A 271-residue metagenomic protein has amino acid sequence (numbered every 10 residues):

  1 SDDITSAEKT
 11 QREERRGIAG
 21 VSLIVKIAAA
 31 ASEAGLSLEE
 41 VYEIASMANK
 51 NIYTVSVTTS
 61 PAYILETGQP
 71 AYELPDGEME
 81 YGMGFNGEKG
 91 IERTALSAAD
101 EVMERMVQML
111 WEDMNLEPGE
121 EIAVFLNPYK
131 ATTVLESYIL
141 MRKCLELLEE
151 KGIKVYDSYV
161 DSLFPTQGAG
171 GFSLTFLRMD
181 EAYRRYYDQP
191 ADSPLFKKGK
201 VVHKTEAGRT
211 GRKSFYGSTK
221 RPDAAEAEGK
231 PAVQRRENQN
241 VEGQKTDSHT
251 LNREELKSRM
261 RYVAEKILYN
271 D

Functional and structural regions predicted by a protein language model:
S1-D271: N-terminal loops that bind phosphate or other acidic moieties and the adjacent beta-alpha structural core
